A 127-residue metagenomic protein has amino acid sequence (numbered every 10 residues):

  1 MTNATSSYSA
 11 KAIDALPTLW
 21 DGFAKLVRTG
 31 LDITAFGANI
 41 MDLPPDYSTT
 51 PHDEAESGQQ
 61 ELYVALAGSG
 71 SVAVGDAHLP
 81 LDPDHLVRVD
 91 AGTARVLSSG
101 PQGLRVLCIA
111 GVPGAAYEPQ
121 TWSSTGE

Functional and structural regions predicted by a protein language model:
M1-G37, P44-P45, P119-E127: A short, N-terminal "cap"/entry segment at the start of jelly-roll beta-barrel domains of the cupin/DSBH fold
R28-G30, T50-E56, S98-S99: Short histidine-centered beta-strand/loop micro-motifs that create catalytic or ligand/metal-coordination sites
T34, P44-T49, S69, V112-A116: Short, charged/polar surface micro-motifs in flexible loops or helix N-caps
I40-L43, A55-V72: Short, conserved beta-strand element in jelly-roll/cupin
P51, V72-A73, V89, A94-P101 (+1 more regions): Short beta-strand His + acidic residue motifs that chelate non-heme Fe in jelly-roll/DSBH and cupin folds
D76-G92: Short acidic-glycine-tyrosine-enriched beta hairpin
G100-E127: Double-stranded beta-helix
